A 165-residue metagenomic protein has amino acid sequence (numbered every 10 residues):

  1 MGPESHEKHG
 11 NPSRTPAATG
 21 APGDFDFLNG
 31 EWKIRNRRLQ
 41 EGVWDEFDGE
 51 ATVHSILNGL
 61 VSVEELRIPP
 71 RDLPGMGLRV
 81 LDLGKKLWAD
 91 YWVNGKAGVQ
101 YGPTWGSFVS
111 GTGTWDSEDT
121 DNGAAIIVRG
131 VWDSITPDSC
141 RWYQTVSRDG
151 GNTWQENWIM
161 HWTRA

Functional and structural regions predicted by a protein language model:
M1-A165: Hydrophobic small-molecule pocket/channel-lining residues, especially in calycin-type beta-barrels
